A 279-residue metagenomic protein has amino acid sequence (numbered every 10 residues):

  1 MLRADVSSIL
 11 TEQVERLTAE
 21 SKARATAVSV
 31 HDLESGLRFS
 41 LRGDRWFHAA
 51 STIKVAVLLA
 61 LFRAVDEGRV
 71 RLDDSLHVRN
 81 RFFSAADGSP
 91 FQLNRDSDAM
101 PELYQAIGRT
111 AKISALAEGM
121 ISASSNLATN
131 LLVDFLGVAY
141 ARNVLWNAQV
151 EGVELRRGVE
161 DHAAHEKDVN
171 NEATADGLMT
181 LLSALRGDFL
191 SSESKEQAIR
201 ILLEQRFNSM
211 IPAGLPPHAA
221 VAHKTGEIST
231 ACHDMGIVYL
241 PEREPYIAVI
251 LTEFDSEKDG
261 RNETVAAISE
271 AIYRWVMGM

Functional and structural regions predicted by a protein language model:
L2-E20, R38, F135-G137, M179-S209 (+1 more regions): Structured C-terminal helix/loop/strand segments within mature extracytoplasmic catalytic/sensor domains
E15, A19-W46: Short, conserved catalytic-motif segment at the N-terminal edge
A23-A25, R42-D44, H48-T52, R71-D73 (+4 more regions): Extracytoplasmic
A25, R109, I113, A117 (+2 more regions): Mid-domain, small-residue-enriched loop/turn segments at the edges of structured enzyme/sensor domains
A27-H31, S40, A56, H77 (+1 more regions): Soluble periplasmic/extracytoplasmic beta-strand elements of cell-envelope proteins
G36, H48-L76, M120, L178 (+1 more regions): Active-site SXXK
R63-D87, R142, S192: Short, well-structured active-site flanking segments
F83-N130: Conserved catalytic neighborhood of penicillin-recognizing serine enzymes
